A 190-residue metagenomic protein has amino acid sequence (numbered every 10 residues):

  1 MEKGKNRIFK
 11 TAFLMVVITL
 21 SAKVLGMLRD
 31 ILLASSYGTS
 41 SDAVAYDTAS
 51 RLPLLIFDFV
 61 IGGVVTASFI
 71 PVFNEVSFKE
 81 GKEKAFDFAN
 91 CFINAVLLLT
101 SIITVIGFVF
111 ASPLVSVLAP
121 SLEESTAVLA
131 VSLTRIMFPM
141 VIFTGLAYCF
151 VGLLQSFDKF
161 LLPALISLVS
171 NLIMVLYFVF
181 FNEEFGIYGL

Functional and structural regions predicted by a protein language model:
M1-L190: Membrane-embedded alpha-helical bundles of multi-pass transporters/translocases, especially carrier/permease families
